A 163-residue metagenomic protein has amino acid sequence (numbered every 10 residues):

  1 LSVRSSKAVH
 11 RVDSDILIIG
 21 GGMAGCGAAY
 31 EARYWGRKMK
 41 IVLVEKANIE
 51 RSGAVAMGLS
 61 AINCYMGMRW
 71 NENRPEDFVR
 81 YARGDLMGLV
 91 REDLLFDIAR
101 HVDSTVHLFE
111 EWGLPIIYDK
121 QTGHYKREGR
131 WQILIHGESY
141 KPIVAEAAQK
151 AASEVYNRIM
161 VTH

Functional and structural regions predicted by a protein language model:
L1-D13: A short, basic/flexible loop-to-alpha-helix module at the beginning of a structural domain
S5-A8, K40, E45-H163: Conserved N-terminal/central alpha/beta ligand/cofactor-binding core
D13-S14, A152: Short, well-ordered alpha-helix to beta-strand connector turns
D15-L43: N-terminal Rossmann-like FAD-binding beta1-loop-alpha1 element of flavoenzymes
